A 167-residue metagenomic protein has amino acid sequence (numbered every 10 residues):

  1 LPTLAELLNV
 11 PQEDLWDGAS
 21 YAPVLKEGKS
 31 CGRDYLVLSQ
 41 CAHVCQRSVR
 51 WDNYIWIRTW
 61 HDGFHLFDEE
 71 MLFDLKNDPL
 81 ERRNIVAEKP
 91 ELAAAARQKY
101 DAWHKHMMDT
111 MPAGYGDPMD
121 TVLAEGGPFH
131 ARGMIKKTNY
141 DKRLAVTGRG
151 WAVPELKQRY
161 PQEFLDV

Functional and structural regions predicted by a protein language model:
L1-M71, L75, L80, T110 (+2 more regions): C-terminal cap/loop subdomain of S1 sulfatases and analogous C-terminal strand-loop tails that border
I85-V167: Long, internal low-complexity/basic segments
